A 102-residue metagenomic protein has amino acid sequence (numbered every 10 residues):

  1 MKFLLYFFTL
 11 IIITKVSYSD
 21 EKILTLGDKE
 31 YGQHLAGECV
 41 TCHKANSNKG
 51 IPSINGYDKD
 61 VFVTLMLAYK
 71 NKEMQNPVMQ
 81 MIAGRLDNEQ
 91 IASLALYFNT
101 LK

Functional and structural regions predicted by a protein language model:
M1-T9: Sec-dependent signal peptide recognition, specifically the positively charged N-region followed immediately by
K15-A36, A68: Electrostatic cytochrome c docking/interface patches
G32, G37-N46, L94: The canonical Cys-X-X-Cys-His
S47-S53, V78: Conserved beta-strand positions that form and line the central face of beta-propeller blades
L67-E89: Short Fe-S-cluster ligation motifs
G84-K102: C-terminal capping alpha-helices of c-type cytochrome domains
